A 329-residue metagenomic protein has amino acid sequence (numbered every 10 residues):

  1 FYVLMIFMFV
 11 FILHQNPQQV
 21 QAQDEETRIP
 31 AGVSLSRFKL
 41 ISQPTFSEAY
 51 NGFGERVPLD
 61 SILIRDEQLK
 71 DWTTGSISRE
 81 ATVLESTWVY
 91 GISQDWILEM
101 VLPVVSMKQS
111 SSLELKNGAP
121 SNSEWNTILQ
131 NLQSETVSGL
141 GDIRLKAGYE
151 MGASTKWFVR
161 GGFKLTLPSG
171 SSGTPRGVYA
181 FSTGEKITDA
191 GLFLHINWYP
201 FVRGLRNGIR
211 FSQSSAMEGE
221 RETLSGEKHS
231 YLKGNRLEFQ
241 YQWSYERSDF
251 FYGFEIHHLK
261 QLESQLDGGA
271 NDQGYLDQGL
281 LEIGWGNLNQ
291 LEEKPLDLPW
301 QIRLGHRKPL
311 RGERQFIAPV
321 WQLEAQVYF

Functional and structural regions predicted by a protein language model:
Q18-R65, Q290-L296: Outer-membrane beta-barrel biogenesis signature
D24-L35, D95, Q109, G152-V159 (+4 more regions): Short loop/turn motifs that connect adjacent beta-strands in outer-membrane beta-barrel proteins
L35-T45, I97-E99, F158-G162, G204-R210 (+4 more regions): Residue-level detector of the transmembrane beta-barrel scaffold of outer-membrane proteins
S42-Y50, L102-K108, M151, L165-S171 (+7 more regions): Transmembrane beta-strands of outer-membrane beta-barrel pores
E55, L59-R65, E124-L129, M217-F329: Outer membrane beta-barrel transmembrane domains
T74-V83, L132-G141, G173, G184-D189 (+4 more regions): Short sequence motifs at beta-strands and strand-loop junctions characteristic of Gram-negative outer-membrane
L84-I92, M100, L145-Y149, F163 (+7 more regions): Residues on the lipid-exposed face of transmembrane beta-strands in outer-membrane beta-barrel proteins
S106-K233: Outer-membrane pore/translocation modules
